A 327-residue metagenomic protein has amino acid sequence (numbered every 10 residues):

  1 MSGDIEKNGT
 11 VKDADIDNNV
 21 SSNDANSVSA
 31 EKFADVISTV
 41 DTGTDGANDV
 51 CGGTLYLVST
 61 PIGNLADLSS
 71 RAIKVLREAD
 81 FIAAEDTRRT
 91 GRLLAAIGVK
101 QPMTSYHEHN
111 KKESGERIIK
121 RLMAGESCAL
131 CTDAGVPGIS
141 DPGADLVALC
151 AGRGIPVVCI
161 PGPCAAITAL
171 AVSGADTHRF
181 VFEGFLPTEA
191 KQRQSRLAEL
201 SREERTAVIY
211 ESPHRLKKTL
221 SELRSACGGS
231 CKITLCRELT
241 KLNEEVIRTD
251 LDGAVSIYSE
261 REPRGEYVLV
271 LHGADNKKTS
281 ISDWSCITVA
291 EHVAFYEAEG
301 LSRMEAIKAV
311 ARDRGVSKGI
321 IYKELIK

Functional and structural regions predicted by a protein language model:
S2-D4, N8, F33, G52 (+2 more regions): A contiguous loop/helix-start segment that scaffolds small-molecule binding in enzyme catalytic cores
S2-G9, E31-H109: Glycine-rich, flexible N-terminal cofactor/catalytic loop recognition
T54-L55, E126-C128, T206: Loop/turn-to-beta-strand initiation segments
L76-I82, G154-V158, T206-A207: Short active-site oxyanion
A84-E85, D141, Y210: Short beta-strand scaffold positions
N110-I118: Glycine-rich, highly charged phosphate/nucleotide-binding loops
P142-L146, R303: Glycine-centered tight-turn and secondary-structure capping sites
D145-E203: Class I SAM-dependent methyltransferase SAM-binding "motif I" and its flanking Rossmann-like core
